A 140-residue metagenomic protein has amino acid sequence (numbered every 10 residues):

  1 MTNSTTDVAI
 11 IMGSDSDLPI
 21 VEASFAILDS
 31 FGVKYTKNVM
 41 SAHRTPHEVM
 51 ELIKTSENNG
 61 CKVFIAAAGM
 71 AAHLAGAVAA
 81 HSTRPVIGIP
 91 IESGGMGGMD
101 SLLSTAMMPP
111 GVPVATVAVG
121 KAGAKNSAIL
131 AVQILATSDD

Functional and structural regions predicted by a protein language model:
M1-T5: Basic/polar N-terminal segments that are highly enriched at the extreme N-terminus, encompassing both cleavable
T6, M12-P19, A23, G97-D140: C-terminal binding/interaction regions
T6-R44: Glycine-rich phosphate/diphosphate-binding loop of Rossmann-like nucleotide-binding domains
D7-M12, T36-N38, F64-A66, I87 (+1 more regions): Short glycine-rich or small-residue beta-strand-to-loop segments that form or flank ligand, phosphate, metal/Fe-S
D15, M40-A42, G69-M70, I91-G94 (+1 more regions): Short, ordered loop/turn segments at secondary-structure junctions
S24-S30, K54, H81-T83, V132-Q133: Short, solvent-exposed amphipathic alpha-helical segments in soluble enzyme and RNA/protein-processing domains
K37-N59: N-terminal beta-loop-helix "entrance" segment that forms/cooperates in small-molecule cofactor or anionic ligand
L52-G94: Glycine-rich phosphate-binding loop
